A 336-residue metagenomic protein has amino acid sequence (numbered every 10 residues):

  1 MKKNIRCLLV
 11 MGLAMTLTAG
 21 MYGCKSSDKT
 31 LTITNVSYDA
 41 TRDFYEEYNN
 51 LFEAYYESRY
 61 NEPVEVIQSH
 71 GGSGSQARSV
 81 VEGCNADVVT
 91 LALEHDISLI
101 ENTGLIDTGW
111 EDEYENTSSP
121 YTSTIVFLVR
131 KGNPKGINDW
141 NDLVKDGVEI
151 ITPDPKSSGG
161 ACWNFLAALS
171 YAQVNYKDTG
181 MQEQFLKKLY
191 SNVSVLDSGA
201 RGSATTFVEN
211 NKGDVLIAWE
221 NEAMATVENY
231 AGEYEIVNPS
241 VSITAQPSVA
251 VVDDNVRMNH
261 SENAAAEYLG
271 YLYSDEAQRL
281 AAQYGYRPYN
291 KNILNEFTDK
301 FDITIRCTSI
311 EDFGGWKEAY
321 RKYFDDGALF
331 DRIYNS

Functional and structural regions predicted by a protein language model:
M1-L9: Bacterial N-terminal signal peptides that target proteins for export
A19-G23: C-terminal motif of bacterial Sec signal peptides marking the signal peptidase cleavage site
D28-S157, T298-D299, T304, Y334: N-terminal segment of the mature folded domain
V36-Y38, V129-K131, V148-N175, L189-V193 (+1 more regions): Short beta-strand->loop
S119-T124, L186-Y190, D197-S198, N229-E262: Periplasmic-binding protein-like
G132-N138, S157, S170-D178, N255-N263: Short helix-loop capping/hinge motifs at secondary-structure junctions, enriched in acidic/polar residues
N175-S240: Ligand-binding pocket segment of bilobal, Venus flytrap-like solute-binding proteins
V256-S336: Extracellular/periplasmic juxtamembrane helices and adjacent flexible linkers that interface with membrane partners
